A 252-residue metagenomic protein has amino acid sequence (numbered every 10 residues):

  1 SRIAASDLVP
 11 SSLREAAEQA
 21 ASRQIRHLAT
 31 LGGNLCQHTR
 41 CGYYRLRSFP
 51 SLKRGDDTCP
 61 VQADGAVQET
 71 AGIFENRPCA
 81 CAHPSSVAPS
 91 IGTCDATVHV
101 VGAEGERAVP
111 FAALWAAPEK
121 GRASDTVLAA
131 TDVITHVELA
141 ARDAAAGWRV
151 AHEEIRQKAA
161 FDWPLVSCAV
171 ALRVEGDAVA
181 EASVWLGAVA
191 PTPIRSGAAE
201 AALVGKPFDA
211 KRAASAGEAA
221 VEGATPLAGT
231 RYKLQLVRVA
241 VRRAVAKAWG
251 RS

Functional and structural regions predicted by a protein language model:
S1-S252: C-terminal structural segment of proteins
